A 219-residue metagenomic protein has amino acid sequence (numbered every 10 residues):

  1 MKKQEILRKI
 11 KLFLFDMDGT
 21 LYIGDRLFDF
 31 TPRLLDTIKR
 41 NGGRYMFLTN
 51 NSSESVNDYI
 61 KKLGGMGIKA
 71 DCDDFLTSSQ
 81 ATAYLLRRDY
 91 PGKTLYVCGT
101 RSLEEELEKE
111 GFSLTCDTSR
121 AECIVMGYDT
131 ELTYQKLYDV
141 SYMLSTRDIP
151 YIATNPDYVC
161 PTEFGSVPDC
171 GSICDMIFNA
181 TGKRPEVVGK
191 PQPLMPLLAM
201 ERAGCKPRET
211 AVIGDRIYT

Functional and structural regions predicted by a protein language model:
M1-M17, L21-T219: HAD-like aspartate-dependent phosphatase fold
